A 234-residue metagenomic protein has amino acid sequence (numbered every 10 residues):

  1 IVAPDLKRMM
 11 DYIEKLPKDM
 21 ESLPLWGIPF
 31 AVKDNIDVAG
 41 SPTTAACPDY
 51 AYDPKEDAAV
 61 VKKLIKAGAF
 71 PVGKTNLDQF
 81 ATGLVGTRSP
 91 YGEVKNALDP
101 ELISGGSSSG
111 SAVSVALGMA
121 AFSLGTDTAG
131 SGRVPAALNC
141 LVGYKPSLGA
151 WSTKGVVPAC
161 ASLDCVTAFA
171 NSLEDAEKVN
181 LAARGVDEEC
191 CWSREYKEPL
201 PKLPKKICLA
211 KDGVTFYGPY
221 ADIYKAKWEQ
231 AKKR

Functional and structural regions predicted by a protein language model:
I1-T128: Gly/Ser-rich catalytic/binding loops embedded in alpha/beta enzyme cores
A3, V115-A116, P135, G143-K145 (+1 more regions): Short beta-strand-to-turn element immediately C-terminal to the catalytic PLP-Schiff-base lysine in fold type I
M10, I65, A112-A116, K145 (+2 more regions): Predominant activation on well-ordered alpha-helical scaffold segments within soluble catalytic domains
E14-K18, I223-R234: Acyltransferase
P54-K55, S104-G105, G218-E229: Short alpha-helix boundary/capping motifs
Q79-F80, G130-R133, C165, T215-Y217: Flexible loop/turn segments at secondary-structure boundaries
G86, T128-K154: Glycine/threonine-rich beta-strand-loop-alpha-helix active-site module that forms ligand/phosphate-binding
K145-A226: A short helix-breaking turn/cap at a secondary-structure junction
